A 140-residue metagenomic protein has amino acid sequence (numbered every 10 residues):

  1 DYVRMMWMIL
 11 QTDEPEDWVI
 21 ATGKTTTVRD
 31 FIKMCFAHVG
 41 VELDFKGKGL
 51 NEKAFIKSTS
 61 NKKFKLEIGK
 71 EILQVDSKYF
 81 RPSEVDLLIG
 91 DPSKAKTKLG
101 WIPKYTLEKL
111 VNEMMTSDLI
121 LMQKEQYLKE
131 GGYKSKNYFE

Functional and structural regions predicted by a protein language model:
D1-E140: C-terminal substrate-binding subdomain of Rossmann-fold SDR/epimerase-dehydratase oxidoreductases
